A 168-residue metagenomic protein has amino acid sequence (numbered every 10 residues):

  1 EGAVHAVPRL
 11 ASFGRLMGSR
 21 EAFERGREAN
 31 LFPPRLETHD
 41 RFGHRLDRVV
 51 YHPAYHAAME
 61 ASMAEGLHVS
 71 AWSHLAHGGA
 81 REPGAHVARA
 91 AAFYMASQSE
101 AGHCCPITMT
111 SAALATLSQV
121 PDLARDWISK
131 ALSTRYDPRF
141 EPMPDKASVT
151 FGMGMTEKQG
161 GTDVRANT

Functional and structural regions predicted by a protein language model:
E1-E82: Extended, charge-enriched "interface" segments that sit outside catalytic cores
Y55-T168: Glycine-rich flavin
